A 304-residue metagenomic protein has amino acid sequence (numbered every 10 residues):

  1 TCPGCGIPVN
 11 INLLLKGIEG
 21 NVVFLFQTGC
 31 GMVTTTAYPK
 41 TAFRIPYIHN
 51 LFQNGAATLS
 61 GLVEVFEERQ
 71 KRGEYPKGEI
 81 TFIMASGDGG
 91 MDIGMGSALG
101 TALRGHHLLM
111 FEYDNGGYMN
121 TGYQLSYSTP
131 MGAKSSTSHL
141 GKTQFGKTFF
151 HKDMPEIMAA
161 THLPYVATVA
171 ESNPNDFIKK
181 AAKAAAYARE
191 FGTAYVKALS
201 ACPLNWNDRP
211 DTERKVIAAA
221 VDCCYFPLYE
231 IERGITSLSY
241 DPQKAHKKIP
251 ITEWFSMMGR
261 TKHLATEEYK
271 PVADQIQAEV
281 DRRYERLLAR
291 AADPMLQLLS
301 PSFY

Functional and structural regions predicted by a protein language model:
T1, K77, Y127-K183, Y187: Conserved thiamine diphosphate
T1-M110, G117-Y118, Y123-A133, K147 (+1 more regions): Cofactor-binding active-site loop characterized by glycine-rich and histidine/acidic residues
G4-P8, F52-A56, T148, K152 (+4 more regions): Electropositive phosphate-/nucleotide-binding environments in soluble metabolic enzymes
T28-G31, N115-G117, N173, L199-L204: Glycine-rich beta-alpha junction loops
M32, N173-F177, R233-S237: A short acidic, often aromatic-flanked loop/helix-cap motif at beta-alpha or helix-coil junctions that lines enzyme
R69, T129-L140, F191, P242-K248: A polyampholytic, Gly/Pro-enriched intrinsically disordered region
E112, T168-V169, Y195-L199: Short, conserved beta-strand edge motifs with alternating hydrophobic and charged residues
K180-Y304: Glycine/aspartate-rich loop-and-adjacent alpha/beta segment that forms the canonical ThDP
